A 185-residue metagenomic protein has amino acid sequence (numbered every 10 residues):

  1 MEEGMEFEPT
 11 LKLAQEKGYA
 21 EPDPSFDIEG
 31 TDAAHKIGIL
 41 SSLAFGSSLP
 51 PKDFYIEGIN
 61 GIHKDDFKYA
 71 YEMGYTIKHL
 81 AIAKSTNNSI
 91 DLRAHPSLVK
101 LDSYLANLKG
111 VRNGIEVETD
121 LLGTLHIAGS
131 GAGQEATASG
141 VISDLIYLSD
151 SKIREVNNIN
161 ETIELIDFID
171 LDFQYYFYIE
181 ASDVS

Functional and structural regions predicted by a protein language model:
M1, E8-N107, R112-G114: Substrate-binding/catalytic subdomain of NAD(P)-dependent oxidoreductase enzymes
I59, G123-L125, G129-E135: Glycine-rich phosphate/pyrophosphate-binding beta-alpha loops
A81-I82, P96, T119, G129-G131 (+1 more regions): Active-site proximal loops enriched in glycine and acidic residues that flank catalytic Cys/His/Asp and coordinate
L101-D102, G133-T137: A short local loop/turn or secondary-structure capping micro-motif enriched for an aromatic residue
S103, L125, D183-V184: Short, surface-exposed beta-strand/loop "edge" segments at domain boundaries and coil↔beta transitions
V111-T119, I163-I169: A glycine-rich, aromatic-flanked flexible loop/lid motif
I127, E135-A138, I142-Y147: Conserved mixed alpha/beta catalytic, RNA-binding, or beta-rich assembly cores of soluble enzyme, regulatory
S143-S185: A conserved regulatory-domain signal marking ACT and ACT-like small-molecule sensing domains and adjacent regulatory
